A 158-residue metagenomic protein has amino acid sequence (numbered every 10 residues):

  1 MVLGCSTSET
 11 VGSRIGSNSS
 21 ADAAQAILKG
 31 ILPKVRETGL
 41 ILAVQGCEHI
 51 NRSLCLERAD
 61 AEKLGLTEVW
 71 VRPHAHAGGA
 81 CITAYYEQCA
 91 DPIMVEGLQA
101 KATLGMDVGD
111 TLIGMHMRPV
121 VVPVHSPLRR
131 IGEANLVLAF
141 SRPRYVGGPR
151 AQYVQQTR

Functional and structural regions predicted by a protein language model:
M1-C47: N-terminal active-site beta-alpha-beta segment that forms phosphate/nucleotide-binding and substrate-recognition loops
T10, N51, Y145: Flexible, glycine-rich phosphate/dinucleotide-binding loops and adjacent beta-alpha linkers at cofactor/substrate
S13-I15, L54-E57, G148-R150: Short acidic, glycine/serine/threonine-rich loops at helix termini
A21-A24, A61-L64, V154-R158: Short, low-complexity, polar/charged sequence segments that are solvent-exposed and flexible
L28, L32, I82-Y86, E133 (+1 more regions): Predominant activation on well-ordered alpha-helical scaffold segments within soluble catalytic domains
T38-K101, D107: Ligand-binding beta-strand-loop-alpha-helix segment within the catalytic cores of soluble metabolic enzymes
E87, I93-R158: Glycine-rich, aromatic-bearing surface loops/beta-hairpins
